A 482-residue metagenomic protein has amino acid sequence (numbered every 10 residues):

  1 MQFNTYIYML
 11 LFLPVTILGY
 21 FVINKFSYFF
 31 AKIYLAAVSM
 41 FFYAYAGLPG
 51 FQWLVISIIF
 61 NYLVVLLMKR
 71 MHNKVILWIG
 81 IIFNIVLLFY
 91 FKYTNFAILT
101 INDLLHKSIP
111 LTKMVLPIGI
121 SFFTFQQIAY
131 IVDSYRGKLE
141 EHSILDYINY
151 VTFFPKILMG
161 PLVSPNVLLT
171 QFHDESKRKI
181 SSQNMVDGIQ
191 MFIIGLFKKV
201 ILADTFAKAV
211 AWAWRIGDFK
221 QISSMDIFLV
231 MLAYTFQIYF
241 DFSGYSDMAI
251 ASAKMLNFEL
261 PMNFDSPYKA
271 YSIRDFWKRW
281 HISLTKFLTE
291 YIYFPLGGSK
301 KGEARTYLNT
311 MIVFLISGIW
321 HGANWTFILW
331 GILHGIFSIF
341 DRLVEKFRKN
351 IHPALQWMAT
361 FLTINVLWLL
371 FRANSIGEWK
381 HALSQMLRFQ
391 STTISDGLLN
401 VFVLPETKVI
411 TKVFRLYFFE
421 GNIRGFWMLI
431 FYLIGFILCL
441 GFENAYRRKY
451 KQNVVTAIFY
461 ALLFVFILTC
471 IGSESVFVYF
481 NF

Functional and structural regions predicted by a protein language model:
M1-G435, C439, R447-N481: Membrane-embedded transmembrane alpha-helical bundles that form the catalytic cores of multi-pass lipid-modifying
